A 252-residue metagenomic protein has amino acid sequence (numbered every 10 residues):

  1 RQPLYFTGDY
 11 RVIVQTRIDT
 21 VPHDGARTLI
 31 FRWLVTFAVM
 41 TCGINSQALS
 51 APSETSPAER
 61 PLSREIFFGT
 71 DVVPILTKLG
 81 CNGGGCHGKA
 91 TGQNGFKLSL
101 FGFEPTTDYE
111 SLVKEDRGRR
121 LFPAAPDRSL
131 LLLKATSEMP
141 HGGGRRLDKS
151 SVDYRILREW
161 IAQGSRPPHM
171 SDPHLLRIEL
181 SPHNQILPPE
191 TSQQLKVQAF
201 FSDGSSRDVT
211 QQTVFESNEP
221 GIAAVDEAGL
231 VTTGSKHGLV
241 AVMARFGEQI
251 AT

Functional and structural regions predicted by a protein language model:
R1-L29: N-terminal secretory signal peptides that target proteins for export/translocation
L4-Y5, V14, I18-D19, M40 (+3 more regions): A subset of signal/propeptide-processing and intrinsically disordered low-complexity segments in secreted/extracellular
Y5, D9, F37, E59-P61: Residue-level detector of transmembrane insertion/anchoring sites
Y5, P22, T28, M40 (+3 more regions): Short stretches within intrinsically disordered, low-complexity N-terminal or propeptide regions
R32-N45: Bacterial N-terminal signal peptides
Q47-T252: Aromatic- and Gly/Pro-enriched helix-to-coil junctions and flexible linker segments
